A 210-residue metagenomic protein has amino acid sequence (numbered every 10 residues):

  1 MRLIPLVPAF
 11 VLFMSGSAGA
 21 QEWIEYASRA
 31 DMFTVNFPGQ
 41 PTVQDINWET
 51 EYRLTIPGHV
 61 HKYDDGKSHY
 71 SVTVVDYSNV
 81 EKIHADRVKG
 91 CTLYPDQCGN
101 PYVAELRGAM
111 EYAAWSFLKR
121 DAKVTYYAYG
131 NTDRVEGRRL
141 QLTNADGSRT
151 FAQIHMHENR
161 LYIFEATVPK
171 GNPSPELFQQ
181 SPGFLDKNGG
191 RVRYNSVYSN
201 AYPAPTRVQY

Functional and structural regions predicted by a protein language model:
P5-S15: Bacterial N-terminal signal peptides
G16-A20: Sec/Tat signal peptide C-region and signal peptidase I cleavage site
Q21-Q40: Short N-terminal segments immediately surrounding and downstream of signal-peptide cleavage
R29, P41, V103-D121, E158-Y210: Surface-exposed amphipathic alpha-helical segments
N36-Q40, D65-S68, V135, H155-Y162 (+1 more regions): Short, solvent-exposed coil/turn segments at beta-strand boundaries
E49-R149: Conserved polar/disulfide-associated segments of primarily extracytoplasmic proteins
